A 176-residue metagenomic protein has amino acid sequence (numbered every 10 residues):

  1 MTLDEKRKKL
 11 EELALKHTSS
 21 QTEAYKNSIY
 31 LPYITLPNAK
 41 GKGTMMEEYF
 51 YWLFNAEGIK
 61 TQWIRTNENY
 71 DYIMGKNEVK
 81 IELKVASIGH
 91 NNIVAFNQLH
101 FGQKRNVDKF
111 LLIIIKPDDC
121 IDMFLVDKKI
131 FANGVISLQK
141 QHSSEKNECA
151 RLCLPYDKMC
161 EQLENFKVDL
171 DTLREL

Functional and structural regions predicted by a protein language model:
M1-K76, K84-L176: Nucleic-acid endonuclease domains
